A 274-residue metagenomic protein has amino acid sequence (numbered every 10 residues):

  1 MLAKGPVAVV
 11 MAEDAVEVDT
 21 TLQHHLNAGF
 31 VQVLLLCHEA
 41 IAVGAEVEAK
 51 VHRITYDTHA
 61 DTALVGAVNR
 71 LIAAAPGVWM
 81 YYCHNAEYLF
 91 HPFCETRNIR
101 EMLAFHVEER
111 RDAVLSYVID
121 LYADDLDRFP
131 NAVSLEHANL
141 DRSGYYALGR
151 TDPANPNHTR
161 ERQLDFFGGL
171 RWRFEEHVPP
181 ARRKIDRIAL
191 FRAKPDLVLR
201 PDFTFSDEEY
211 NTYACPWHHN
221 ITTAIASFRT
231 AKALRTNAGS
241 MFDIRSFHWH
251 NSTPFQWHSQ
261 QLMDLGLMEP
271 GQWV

Functional and structural regions predicted by a protein language model:
M1-D19, L26: N-proximal low-complexity "stem/linker" segments adjacent to membrane-targeting elements
V10, Q32-H38: Short, hydrophobic beta-strand segments that form beta-sheet elements in well-ordered domains
Q23-Q32: Short, acidic, metal-binding catalytic loop of nucleotide-sugar glycosyltransferases
F30, P76-G77, E108-A113: Short, high-confidence coil segments that cap the C-terminus of an alpha-helix and link into the following beta-strand
L34-L35, M80-C83, D112-Y117: A structural signal for short, well-ordered beta-strand segments and their strand-loop junctions that often border
C37-C83, Y88-R100: Active-site-proximal specificity loops/subdomain of glycosyltransferases
F93-V274: Catalytic-site signature of metal-activated, phosphate-bearing donor transferases, centered on the GT-A/GT-A-like
